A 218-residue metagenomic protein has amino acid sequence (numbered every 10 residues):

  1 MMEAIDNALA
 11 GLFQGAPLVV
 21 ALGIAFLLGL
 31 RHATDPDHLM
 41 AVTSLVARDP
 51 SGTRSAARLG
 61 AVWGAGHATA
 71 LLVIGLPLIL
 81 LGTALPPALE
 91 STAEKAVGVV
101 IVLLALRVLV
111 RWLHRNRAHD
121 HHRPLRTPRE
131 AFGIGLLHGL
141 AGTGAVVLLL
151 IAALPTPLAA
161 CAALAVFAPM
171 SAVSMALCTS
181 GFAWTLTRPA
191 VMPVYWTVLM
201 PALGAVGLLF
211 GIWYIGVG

Functional and structural regions predicted by a protein language model:
M2-G218: Membrane metalloprotein/metal-transporter helix-bundle signature
